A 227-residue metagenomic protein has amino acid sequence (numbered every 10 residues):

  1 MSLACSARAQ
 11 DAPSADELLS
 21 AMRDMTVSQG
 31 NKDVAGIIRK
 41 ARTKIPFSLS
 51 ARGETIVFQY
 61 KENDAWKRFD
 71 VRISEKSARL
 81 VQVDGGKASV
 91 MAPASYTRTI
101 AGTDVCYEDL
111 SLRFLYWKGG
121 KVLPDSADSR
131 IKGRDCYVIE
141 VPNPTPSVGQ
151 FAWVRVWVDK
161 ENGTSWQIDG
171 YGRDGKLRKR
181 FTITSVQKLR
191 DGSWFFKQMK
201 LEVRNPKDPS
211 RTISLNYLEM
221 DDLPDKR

Functional and structural regions predicted by a protein language model:
M1-L3: Sec-dependent N-terminal signal peptides
C5-A9: Sec/Tat signal peptide C-region and signal peptidase I cleavage site
Q10-A21, V27-G30, E75-A152: Flexible, processing/modification-adjacent segments and terminal tails in exported/periplasmic/extracellular proteins
P13-G85: N-terminal mature ectodomain segment of secretory-pathway/periplasmic proteins
R42-F47, N63-V71, G85-M91, P146-Q150 (+2 more regions): Short, surface-exposed beta-strand/loop "edge" segments at domain boundaries and coil↔beta transitions
P46-R52, D70-I73, K121-S129, T184-Q187: Short, exposed beta-strand/loop patches in secreted or surface proteins that constitute
E54-Y60, K76-L80, R98-Y107, K188-S193 (+1 more regions): Short, surface-exposed linear segments at secondary-structure transitions and domain or protein termini
K132-R227: Gly/Pro-enriched, hydrophobic low-complexity segments that function as extracytoplasmic propeptides/linkers
